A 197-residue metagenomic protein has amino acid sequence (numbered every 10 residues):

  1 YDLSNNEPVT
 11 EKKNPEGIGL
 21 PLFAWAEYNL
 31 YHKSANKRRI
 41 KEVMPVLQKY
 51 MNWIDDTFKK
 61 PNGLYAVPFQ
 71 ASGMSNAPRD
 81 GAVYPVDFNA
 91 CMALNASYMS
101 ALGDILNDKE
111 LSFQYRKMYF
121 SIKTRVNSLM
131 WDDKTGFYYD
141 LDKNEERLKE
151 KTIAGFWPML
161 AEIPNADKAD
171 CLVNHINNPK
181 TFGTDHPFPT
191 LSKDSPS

Functional and structural regions predicted by a protein language model:
Y1-L64, P85-N89, A93: Aromatic-rich carbohydrate-recognition surfaces in CAZymes
Y1-N14, D56-Y84, T124-S197: Extended glycan-interaction surfaces of carbohydrate-active proteins
P15, D80-L94, L111-Q114, M118 (+1 more regions): Short, contiguous, pocket-lining structural segments that sit at or immediately flank catalytic/ligand-binding sites
L22-R39, A90-K109, W157-K168: Well-ordered alpha-helical scaffold segments within catalytic/enzyme domains
Y31, Y50-W53, Y115, Y138 (+1 more regions): Aromatic side chains
L47, S112-M130: Short amphipathic alpha-helical coiled-coil/interface segments
